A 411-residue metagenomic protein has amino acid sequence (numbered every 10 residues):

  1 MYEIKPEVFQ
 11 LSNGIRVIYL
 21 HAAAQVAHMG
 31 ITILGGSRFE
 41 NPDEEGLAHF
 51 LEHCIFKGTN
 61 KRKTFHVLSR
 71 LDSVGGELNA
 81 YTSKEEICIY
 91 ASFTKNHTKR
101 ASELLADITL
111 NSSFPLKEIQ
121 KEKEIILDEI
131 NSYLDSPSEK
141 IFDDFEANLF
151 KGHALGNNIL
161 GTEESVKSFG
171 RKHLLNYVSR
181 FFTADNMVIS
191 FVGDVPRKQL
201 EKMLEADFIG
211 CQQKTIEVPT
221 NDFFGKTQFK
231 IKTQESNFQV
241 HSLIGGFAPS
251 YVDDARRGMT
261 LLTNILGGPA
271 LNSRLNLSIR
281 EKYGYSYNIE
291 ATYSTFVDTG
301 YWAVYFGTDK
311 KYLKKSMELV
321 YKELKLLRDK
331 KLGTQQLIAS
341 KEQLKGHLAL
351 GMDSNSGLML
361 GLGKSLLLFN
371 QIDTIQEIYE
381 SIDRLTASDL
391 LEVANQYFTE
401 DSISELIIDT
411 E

Functional and structural regions predicted by a protein language model:
Y2-K5: Short, small/polar residue-rich loop motifs at catalytic or cofactor-binding pockets
E7-S12, I231-E235: Short acidic-hydrophobic surface loop/beta-edge motif
Q10, H66-F223, S242, P249-S250 (+3 more regions): Charge-rich, well-structured scaffold segments of protease-associated domains
G14, H21-L71, F145, I244 (+2 more regions): Active/ligand-binding-proximal structured segments within catalytic/core domains that scaffold catalytic residues
V17-L20, V178-S179, Q228-T233: Short, surface-exposed beta-strand/loop micro-motifs that present aromatic residues
H21, T233-E235, G246-A248, A291-Y293: Short beta-strand elements
A22-Q25, S83, N237-F238, T399: Short strand-connecting beta-turns/loops that link adjacent beta-strands
T227-F238, S242-G245, D254: Phosphate/diphosphate-binding glycine-rich loops and adjacent basic-rich segments that engage nucleotide
